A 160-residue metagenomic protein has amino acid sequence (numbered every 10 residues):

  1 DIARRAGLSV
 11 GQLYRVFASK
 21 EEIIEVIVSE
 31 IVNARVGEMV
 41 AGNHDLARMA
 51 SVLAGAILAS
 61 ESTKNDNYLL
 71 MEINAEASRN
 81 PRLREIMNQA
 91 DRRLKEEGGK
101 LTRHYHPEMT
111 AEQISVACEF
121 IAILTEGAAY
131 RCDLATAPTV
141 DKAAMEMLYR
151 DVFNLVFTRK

Functional and structural regions predicted by a protein language model:
D1-E22, V26: Helix-turn-helix
K20, I27, I31, R35 (+3 more regions): Hydrophobic/aromatic residues within well-ordered alpha-helical segments
E22, V26, G37-N67, A117-I121: Hydrophobic alpha-helical connector segments
V36, G98, T125-A129: A structural signal for well-ordered alpha-helices, especially hydrophobic packing surfaces of coiled-coils
E61-E85, L134: Amphipathic alpha-helical segments used for helix-helix packing
Y68-M71, E96-G99, M147: A generic alpha-helix surface/boundary motif
A77-S78, D91, H106: Short helix-loop-helix connector
R84, N88, H104-K160: Hydrophobic/aromatic-rich alpha-helical bundle segments in the mid-to-C-terminal region
